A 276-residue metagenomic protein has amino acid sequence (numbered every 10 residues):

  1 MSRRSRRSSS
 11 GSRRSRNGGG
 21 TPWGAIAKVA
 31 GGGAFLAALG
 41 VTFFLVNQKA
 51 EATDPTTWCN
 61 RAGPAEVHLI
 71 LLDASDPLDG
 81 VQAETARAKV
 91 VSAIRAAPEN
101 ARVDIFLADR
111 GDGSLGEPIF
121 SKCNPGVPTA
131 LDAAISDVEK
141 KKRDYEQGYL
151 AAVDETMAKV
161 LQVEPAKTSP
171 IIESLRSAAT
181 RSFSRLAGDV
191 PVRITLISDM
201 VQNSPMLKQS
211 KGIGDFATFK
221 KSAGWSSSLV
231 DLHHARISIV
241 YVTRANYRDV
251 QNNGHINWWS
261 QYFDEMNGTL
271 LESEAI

Functional and structural regions predicted by a protein language model:
M1-W23: N-terminal Lys/Arg-rich, disordered targeting/topogenic segments
G19-L69, S75-Q82: Acidic, polar low-complexity linker/tail segments
G63-K140, I194: Von Willebrand factor
P64-P77, D154-L161, S238-T243: Acidic/histidine-rich, surface-exposed loop or edge segments in extracytoplasmic proteins
L72-A74, A178, P191-P205: DG-centered beta-turn motif at the end of beta-strands
T85-S92, R176, A217-W225: N-terminal post-signal-peptidase region of extra-cytosolic proteins
A130-D189: Von Willebrand factor
D215-I276: Von Willebrand factor type A / integrin I
